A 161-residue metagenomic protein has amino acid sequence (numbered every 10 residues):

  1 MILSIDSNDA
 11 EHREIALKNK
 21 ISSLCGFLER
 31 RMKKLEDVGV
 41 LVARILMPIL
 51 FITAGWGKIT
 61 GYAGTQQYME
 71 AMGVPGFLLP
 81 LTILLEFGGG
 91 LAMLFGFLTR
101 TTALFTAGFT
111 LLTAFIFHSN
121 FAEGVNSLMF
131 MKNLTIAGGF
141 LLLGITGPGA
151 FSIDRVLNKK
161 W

Functional and structural regions predicted by a protein language model:
I2-T60, Q67, G76-L84, G88 (+1 more regions): Extended, low-polarity transmembrane helix blocks
M72-G73: Flexible, solvent-exposed coil segments and beta strand-coil junctions, predominantly the extracellular/periplasmic
